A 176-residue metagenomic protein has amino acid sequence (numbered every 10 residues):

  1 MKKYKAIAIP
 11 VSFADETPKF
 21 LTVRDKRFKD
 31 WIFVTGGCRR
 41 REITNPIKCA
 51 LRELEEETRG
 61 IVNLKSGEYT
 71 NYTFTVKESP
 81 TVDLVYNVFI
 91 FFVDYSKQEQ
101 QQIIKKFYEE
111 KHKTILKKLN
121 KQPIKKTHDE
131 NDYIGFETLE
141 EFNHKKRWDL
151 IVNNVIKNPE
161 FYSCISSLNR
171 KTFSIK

Functional and structural regions predicted by a protein language model:
M1-L21, R39, N87: Conserved N-terminal beta-strand and adjoining loop/helix that marks the start of the Nudix/MutT-like hydrolase domain
Y4-A6, K29, V34, V85-N87 (+1 more regions): Residues that flank catalytic or metal-binding motifs in active/ligand-binding sites
P10-S12, I90-D94, G135-T138: Short, well-ordered beta-strand micro-motif
D15-T17, R27-K29, F92-Q100: Short, charged/polar surface micro-motifs in flexible loops or helix N-caps
T17-N63: Conserved Nudix-box catalytic region and its N-terminal flanking loop in Nudix hydrolases and closely related
R27-W31, E99-K176: Nudix hydrolase/Nudix homology domain
I61-T73, T81-Y86: A short coil-to-beta-strand element that immediately follows conserved catalytic motifs
T75-S79, V85-I90, D94-Q102, K111-H112 (+1 more regions): A eukaryotic "domain-to-IDR transition" signal
